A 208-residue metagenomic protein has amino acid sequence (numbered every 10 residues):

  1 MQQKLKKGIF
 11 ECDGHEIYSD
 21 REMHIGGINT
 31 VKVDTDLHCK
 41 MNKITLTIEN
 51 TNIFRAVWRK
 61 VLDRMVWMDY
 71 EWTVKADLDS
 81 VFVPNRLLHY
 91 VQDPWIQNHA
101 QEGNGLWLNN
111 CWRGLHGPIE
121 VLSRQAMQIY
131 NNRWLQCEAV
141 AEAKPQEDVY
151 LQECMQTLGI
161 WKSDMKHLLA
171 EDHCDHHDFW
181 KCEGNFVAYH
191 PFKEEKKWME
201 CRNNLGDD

Functional and structural regions predicted by a protein language model:
M1-D13: Short, acidic, metal-binding catalytic loop of nucleotide-sugar glycosyltransferases
E16-E71, V81-N85: Active-site-proximal specificity loops/subdomain of glycosyltransferases
D20-H24, T35-C39, L78-V81, L87-H89 (+4 more regions): Conserved beta-strand elements of beta-rich interaction domains across eukaryotes, especially beta-propellers
N50, F54-R59, V83-N85, L115-L135: Conserved nucleotide-sugar donor-binding and metal-coordinating catalytic region shared by glycosyltransferases
M65, S80-G114: Conserved donor-nucleotide/metal-binding helix-loop-beta segment in metal-dependent transferases, i.e., the alpha-helix
W72, W107-L122, Q136-P145: A recurrent flexible, glycine/aromatic-enriched loop bordering the glycosyltransferase active site that acts as
A141-D208: C-terminal catalytic/acceptor-binding lobe
